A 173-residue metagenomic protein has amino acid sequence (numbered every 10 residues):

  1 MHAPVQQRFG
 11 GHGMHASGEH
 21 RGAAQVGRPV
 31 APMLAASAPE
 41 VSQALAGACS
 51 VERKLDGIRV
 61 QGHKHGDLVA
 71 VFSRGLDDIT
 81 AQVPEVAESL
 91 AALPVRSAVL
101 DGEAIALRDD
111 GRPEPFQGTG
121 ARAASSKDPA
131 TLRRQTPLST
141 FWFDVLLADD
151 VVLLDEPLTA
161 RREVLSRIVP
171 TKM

Functional and structural regions predicted by a protein language model:
M1-M173: Catalytic cores of nucleic-acid ligases and guanylyltransferases
